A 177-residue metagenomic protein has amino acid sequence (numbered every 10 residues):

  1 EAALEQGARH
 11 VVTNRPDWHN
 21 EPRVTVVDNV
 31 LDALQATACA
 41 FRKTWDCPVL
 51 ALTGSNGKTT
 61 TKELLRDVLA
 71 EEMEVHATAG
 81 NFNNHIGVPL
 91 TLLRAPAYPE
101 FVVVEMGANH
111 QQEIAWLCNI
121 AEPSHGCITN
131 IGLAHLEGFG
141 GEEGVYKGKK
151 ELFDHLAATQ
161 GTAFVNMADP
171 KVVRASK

Functional and structural regions predicted by a protein language model:
E1-A36: N-terminal leader/targeting and accessory segments in enzymes
A33-M167, K171-K177: Phosphate-binding loop of NTP-binding sites
